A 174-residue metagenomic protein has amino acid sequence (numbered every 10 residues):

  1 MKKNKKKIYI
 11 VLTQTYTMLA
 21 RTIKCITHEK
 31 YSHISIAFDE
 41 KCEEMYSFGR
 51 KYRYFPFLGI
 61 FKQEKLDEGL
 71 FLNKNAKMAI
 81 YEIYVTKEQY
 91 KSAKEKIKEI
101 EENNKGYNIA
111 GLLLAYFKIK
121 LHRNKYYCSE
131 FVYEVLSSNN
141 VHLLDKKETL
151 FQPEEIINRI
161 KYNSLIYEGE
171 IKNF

Functional and structural regions predicted by a protein language model:
M1-F174: Cysteine-nucleophile amide-bond enzymes
